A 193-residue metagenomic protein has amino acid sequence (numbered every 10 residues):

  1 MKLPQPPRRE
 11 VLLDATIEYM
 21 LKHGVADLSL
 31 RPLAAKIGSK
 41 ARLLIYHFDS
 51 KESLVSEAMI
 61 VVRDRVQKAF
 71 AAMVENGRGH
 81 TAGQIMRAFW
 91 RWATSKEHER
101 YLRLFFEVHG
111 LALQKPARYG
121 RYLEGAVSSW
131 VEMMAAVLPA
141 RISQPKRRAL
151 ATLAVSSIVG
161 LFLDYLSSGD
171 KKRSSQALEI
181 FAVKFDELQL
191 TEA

Functional and structural regions predicted by a protein language model:
M1-P7, T191-A193: N-terminal intrinsically disordered/low-complexity leader segments
V11, A15, Y19-S53, E57: Helix-turn-helix
V11, A15-K22, K68-M73, L104 (+2 more regions): Solvent-exposed, amphipathic alpha-helical segments
M20, I37, A58, V62 (+6 more regions): Hydrophobic recognition helices of helix-based DNA-binding modules
E57-I60, F70-L102, L150-A154: Hydrophobic alpha-helical connector segments
D64, G83-W90, S128-V131, S175-D186: Hydrophobic core segments within long, regular secondary-structure runs in both alpha- and beta-rich folds
Q67, A71-M73, K96-F106, L113-R141 (+2 more regions): Amphipathic alpha-helical packing segments from all-alpha helical-bundle domains
P116-G125, L138-A193: Hydrophobic/aromatic-rich alpha-helical bundle segments in the mid-to-C-terminal region
